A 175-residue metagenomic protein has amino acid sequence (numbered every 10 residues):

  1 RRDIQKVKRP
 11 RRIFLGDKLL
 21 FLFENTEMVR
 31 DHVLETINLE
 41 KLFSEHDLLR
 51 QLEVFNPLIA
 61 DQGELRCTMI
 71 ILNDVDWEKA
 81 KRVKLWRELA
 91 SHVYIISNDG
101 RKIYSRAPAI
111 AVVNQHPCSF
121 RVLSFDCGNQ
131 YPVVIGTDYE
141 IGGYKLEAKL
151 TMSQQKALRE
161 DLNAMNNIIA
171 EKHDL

Functional and structural regions predicted by a protein language model:
R1-L65, L72-L175: Long, contiguous binding/interaction regions
